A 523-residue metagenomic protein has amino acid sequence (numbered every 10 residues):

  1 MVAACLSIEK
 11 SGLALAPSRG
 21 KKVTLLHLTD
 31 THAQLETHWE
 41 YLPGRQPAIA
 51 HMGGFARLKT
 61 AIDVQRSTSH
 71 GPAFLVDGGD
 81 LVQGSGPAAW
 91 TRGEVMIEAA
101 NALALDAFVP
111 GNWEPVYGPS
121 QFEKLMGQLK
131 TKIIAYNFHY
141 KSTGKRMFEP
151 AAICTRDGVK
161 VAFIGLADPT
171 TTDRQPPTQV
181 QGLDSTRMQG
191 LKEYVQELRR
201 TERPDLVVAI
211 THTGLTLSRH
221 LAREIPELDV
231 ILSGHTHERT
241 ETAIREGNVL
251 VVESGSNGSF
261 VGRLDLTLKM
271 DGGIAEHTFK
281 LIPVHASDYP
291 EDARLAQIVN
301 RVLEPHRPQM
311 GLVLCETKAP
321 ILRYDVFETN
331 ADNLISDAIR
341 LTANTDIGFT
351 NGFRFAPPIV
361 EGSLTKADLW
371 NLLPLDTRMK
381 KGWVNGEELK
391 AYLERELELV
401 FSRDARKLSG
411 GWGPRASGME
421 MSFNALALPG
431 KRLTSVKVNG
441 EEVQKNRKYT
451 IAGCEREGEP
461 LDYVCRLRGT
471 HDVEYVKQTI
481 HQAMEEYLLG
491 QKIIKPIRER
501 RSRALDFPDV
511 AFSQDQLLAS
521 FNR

Functional and structural regions predicted by a protein language model:
C5-Q297, R301-E304, V326-A338, T342 (+4 more regions): Acidic, metal/ion-coordinating pockets
K22-T24, Q34, P47, K130-A135 (+4 more regions): Feature captures C-terminal
L28-E36, D168, E304-C315, T365-D368 (+1 more regions): Short, compositionally biased low-complexity segments
E40, G86-P87, H139, S256-N257 (+7 more regions): Short capping/connector residues at structural and topological boundaries
T278-L281, V313-K318, K381-W383: Short amphipathic
Q309-E328: Glycine-rich phosphate/diphosphate-binding loops and the adjacent beta-loop-alpha structural elements that coordinate
